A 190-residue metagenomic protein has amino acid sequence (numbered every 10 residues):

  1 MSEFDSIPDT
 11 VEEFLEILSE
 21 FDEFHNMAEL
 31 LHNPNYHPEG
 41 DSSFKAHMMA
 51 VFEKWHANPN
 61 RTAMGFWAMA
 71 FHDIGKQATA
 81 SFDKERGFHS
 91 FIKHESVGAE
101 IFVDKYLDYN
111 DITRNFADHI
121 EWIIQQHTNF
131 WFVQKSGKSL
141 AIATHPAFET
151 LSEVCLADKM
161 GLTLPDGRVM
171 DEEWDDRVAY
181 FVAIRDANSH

Functional and structural regions predicted by a protein language model:
M1-D83: Acidic/His-rich, divalent-metal-binding segments that scaffold phosphate/diphosphate chemistry
S2, D9, N115, V169-E172: Alpha-helix boundary/N-cap detector
S6, A50, L140-I142, A179-V182: Hydrophobic transmembrane signal anchors and adjacent membrane-proximal interface regions, especially in viral
T10, H47, I120, L156 (+1 more regions): General structural feature for long, well-ordered alpha-helical segments within catalytic domains of soluble enzymes
H56-G167: Divalent metal-dependent catalytic cores for phosphoryl transfer on phosphate-bearing substrates
K135, T163-H190: Terminal helices and disordered tails flanking the catalytic cores of nucleotide-processing hydrolases
